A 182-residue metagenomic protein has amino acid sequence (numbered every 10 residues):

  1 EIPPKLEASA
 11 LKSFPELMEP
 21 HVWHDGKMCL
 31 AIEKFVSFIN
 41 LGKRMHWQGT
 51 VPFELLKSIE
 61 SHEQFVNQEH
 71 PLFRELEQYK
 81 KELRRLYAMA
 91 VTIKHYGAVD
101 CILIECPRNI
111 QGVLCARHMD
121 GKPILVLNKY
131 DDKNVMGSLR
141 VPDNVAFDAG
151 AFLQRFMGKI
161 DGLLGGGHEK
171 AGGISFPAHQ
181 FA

Functional and structural regions predicted by a protein language model:
E1-A98, L103-N109, C115-Y130: A structured phosphate/pyrophosphate-recognition subdomain
P4-S9, G97-A182: Glycine-rich, acidic loop segments that terminate in or are immediately followed by a histidine
